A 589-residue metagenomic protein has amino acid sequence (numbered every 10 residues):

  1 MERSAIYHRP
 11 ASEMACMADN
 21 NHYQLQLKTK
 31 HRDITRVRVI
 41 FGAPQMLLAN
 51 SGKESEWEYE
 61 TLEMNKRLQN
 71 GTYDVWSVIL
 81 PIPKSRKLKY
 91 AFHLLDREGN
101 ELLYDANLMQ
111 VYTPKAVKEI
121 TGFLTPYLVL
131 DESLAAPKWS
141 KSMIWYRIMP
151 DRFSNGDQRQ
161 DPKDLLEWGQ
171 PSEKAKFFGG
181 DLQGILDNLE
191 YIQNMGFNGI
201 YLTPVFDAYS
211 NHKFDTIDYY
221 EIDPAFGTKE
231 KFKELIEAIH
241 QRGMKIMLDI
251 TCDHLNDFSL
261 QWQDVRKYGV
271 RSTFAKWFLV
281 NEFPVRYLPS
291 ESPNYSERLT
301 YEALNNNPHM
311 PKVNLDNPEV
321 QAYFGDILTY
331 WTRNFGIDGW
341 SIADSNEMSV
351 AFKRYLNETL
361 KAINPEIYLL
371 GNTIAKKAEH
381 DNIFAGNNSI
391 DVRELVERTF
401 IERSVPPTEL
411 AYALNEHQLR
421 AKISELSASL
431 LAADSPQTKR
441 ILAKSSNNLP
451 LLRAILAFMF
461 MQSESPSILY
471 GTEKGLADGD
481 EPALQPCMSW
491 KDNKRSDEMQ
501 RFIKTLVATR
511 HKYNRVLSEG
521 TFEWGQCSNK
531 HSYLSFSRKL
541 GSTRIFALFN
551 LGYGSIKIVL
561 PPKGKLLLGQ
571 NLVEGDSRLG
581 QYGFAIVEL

Functional and structural regions predicted by a protein language model:
M1-D33, A116-D131, A136, V313: Non-catalytic, glycine-rich low-complexity segments
Q26, G525-P561: Carbohydrate-binding surface patches
H31, E574-L589: C-terminal beta-strand-rich structural cap/linker in extracellular carbohydrate-active enzymes
H31-S85, L95-V111: Aromatic-rich carbohydrate-binding modules that target alpha-glucans
I34-V37, H240-R242, H254, S259-R266 (+8 more regions): Active-site-proximal helices and loops of the catalytic beta/alpha 8
I144-Y146, I200-L202, I246-L248, W340 (+3 more regions): Hydrophobic faces of well-ordered beta-strands that scaffold small-molecule active sites in alpha/beta enzyme cores
M149-N198, V205-T329, N334, L356-A362: Substrate-binding/active-site clefts of carbohydrate-active enzymes
D151, L430-L449, I455-D497: Aromatic/acidic polysaccharide-binding cleft in carbohydrate-active enzymes
